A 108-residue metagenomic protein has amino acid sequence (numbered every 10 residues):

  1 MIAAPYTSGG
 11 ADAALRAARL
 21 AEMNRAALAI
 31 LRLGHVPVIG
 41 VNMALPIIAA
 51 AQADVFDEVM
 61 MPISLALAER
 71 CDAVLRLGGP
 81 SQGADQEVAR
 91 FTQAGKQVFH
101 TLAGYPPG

Functional and structural regions predicted by a protein language model:
M1-G108: Conserved catalytic or regulatory cores that recognize and/or transform ribose-phosphate-containing ligands
